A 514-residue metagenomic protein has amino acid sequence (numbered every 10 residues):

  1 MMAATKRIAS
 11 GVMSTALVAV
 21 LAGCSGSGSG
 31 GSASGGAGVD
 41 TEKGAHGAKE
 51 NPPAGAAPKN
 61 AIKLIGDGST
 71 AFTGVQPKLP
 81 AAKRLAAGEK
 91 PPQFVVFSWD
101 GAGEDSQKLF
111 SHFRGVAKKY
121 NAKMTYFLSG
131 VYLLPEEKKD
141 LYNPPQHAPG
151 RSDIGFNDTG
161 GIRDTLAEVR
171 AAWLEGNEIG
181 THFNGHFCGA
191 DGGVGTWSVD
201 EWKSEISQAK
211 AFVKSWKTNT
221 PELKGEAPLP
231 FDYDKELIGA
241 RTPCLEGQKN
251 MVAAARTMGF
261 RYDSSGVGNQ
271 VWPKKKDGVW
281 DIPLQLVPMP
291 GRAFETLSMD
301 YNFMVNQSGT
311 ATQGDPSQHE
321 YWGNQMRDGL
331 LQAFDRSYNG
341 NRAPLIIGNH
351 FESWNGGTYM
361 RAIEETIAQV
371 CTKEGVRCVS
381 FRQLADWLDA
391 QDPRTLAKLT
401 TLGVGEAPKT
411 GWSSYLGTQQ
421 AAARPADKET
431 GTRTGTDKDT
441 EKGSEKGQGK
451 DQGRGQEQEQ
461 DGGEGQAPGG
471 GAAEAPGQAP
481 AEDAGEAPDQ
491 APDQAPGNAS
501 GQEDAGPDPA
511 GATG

Functional and structural regions predicted by a protein language model:
A3-R7, G11-S14, V18, C24-F97 (+3 more regions): N-terminal pre-catalytic segment of deacetylase/amide-hydrolase enzymes
K43-P53, K428-G514: Ser/Thr/Gly/Pro-rich low-complexity, disordered linker/stalk segments of secreted and cell-surface proteins
G44-I65, N143-T159, E226-N341, D392-V404 (+1 more regions): Active-site-adjacent pocket scaffolds in enzyme catalytic domains
A61-E178, G185-G189, F212, N219-A253 (+4 more regions): Active-site beta->alpha N-cap acidic-glycine motif
G68-G74, K78-L79, T125, Y262-K274 (+1 more regions): C-terminal domain-boundary segment and adjacent tail
L109-S111, D158-L166, W202-S207, G323-Q332 (+1 more regions): Well-ordered, non-membrane alpha-helical segments in soluble/globular domains
N177, T181-H182, I282-Q285: Aromatic- and acid-rich polysaccharide-binding/catalytic face of secreted or lumenal carbohydrate-active enzymes
A190-Q208: Active-site cleft segment of glycoside hydrolase catalytic domains centered on the general acid/base Glu
